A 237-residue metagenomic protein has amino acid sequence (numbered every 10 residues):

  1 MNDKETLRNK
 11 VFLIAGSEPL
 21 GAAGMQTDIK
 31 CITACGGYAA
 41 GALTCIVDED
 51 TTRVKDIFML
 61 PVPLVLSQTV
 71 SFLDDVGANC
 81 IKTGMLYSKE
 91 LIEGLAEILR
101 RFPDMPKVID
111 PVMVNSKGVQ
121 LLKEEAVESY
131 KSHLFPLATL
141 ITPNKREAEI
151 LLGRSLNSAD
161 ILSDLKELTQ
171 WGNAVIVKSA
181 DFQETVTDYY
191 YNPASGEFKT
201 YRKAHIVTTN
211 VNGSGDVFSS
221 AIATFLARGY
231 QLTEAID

Functional and structural regions predicted by a protein language model:
N2-L13, M25, I29-S116: Conserved N-terminal subdomain of the carbohydrate kinase-like
T6, G36-A40, E197-K199, F225-D237: Phosphate-handling active-site elements
I14-L20, F198-G213: Short pre-catalytic strand/loop immediately N-terminal to key active-site residues, enriched for Gly-Thr
S17, T83-G84, V119, V211: Glycine- and other small-residue-rich loops at beta-strand/loop junctions that grip anionic moieties
C31, I150, T208-L232, I236: Short, small-residue alpha-helix embedded
R53-L60, V119-E124, G153-L156: Short glycine-enriched, charge-decorated loop/helix-capping segments at active-site entrances that position
D110-L122, A126, Y130: Rossmann-like NAD(P)(H) cofactor-binding subdomain of soluble oxidoreductases
E124-F198, V207, T233: Conserved phosphate/ATP/ADP-binding segment of small-molecule kinases
